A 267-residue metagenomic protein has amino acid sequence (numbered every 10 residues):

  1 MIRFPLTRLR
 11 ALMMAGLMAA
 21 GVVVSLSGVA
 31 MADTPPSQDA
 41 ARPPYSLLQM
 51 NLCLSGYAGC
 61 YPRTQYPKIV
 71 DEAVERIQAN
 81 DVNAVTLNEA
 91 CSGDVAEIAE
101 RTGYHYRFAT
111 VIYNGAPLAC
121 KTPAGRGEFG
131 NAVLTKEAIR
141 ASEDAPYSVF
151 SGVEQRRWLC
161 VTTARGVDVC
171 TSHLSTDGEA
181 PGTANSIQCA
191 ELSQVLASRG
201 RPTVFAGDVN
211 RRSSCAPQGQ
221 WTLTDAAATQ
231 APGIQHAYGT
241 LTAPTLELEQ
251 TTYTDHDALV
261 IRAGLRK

Functional and structural regions predicted by a protein language model:
I2-G16, V24-R101, A116-P117, K267: N-terminal, active-site-proximal structural segment of metallo-dependent hydrolase catalytic domains
L6, A32-P35, L196-V204, V209-K267: Metal-dependent phosphoester-hydrolase catalytic domains
P43-L48, G127-G130, E154-L159, R165 (+3 more regions): Residues that flank catalytic or metal-binding motifs in active/ligand-binding sites
P44-C60, E143-A145, C160, G166-T176: Active-site-proximal beta-strand elements of phosphoester/diester hydrolases
S46-L52, A73-I98, L134, V161 (+5 more regions): Active-site beta-strand/loop signature of hydrolases that rely on acidic residues for catalysis
R63-P67, A180-V195: Alpha-helical scaffold elements lining the catalytic groove of polysaccharide deacetylases
E89-G166, E249-T251: Structured beta-strand-rich core segments of catalytic domains in phosphoester-bond hydrolases
